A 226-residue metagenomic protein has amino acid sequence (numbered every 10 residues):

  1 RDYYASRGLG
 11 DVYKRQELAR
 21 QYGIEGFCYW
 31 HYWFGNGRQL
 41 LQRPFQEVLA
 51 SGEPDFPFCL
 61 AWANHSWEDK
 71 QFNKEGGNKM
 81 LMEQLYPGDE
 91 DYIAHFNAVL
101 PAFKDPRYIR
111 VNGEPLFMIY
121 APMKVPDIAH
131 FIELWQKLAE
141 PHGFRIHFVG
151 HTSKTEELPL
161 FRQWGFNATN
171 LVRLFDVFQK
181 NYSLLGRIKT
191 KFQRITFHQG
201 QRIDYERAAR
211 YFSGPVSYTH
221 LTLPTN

Functional and structural regions predicted by a protein language model:
D2-Y13, H220, T225-N226: Single conserved hydrophobic/aromatic residue that forms the stacking wall/gate of nucleotide- or nucleobase-binding
R7, D11, E25-N36, N78-D89 (+2 more regions): The substrate-binding groove and active-site-proximal loops of carbohydrate-active enzymes, especially glycoside
R15-R20, E25-C28, F34-L60: Aromatic-lined substrate-binding rim segments of carbohydrate-active enzymes
G26-W30, P57-A61, L116-I119, F148-V149 (+1 more regions): Structural recognition of the beta-strand scaffold that forms the well-ordered cores of secreted hydrolase catalytic
H31-R43, V125-D127, S153-P159: Acidic-and-aromatic substrate-binding clefts and catalytic sites of carbohydrate-active enzymes
G52-M80: Substrate-binding cleft and catalytic face of glycoside hydrolase catalytic domains, especially the flexible beta-alpha
V99-V125: Active-site groove signature of glycoside hydrolases
D127-I128, I132-L221: Aromatic-lined glycan-binding groove of carbohydrate-active enzymes
